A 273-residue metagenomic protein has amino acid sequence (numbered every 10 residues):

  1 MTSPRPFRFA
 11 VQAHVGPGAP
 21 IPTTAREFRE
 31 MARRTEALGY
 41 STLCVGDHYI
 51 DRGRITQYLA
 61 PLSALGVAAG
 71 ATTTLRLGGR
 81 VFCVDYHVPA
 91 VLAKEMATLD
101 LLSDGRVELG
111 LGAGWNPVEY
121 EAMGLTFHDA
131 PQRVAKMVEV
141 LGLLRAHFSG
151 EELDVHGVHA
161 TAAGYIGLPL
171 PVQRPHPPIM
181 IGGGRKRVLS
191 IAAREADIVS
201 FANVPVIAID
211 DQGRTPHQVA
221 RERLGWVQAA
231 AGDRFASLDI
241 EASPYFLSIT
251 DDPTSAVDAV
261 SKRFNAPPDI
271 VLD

Functional and structural regions predicted by a protein language model:
M1-D273: Active-site-adjacent structural elements that line small-molecule/cofactor binding pockets in enzymes
